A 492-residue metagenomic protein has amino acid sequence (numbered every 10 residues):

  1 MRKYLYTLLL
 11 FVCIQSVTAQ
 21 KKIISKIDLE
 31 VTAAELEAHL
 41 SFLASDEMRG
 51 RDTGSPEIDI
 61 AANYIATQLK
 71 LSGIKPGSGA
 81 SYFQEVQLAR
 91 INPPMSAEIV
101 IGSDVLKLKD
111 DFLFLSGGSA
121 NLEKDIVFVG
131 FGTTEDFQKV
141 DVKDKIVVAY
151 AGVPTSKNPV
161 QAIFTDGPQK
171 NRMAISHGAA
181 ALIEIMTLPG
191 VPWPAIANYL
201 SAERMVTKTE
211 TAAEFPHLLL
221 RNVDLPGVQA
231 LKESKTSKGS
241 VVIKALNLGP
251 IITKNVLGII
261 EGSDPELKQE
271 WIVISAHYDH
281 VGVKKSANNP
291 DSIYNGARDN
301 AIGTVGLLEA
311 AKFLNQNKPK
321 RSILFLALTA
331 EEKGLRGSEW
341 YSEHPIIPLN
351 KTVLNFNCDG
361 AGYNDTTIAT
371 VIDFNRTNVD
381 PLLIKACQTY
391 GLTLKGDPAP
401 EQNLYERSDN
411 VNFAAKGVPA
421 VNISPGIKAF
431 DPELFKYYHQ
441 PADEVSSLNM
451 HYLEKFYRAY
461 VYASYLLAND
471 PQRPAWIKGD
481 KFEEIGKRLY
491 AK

Functional and structural regions predicted by a protein language model:
M1-I23: Bacterial Sec-dependent N-terminal signal peptides
K21-I24, V105-K139, M205-G296, K312 (+1 more regions): Soluble metallo-hydrolase cores and metallopeptidase-like ectodomains found primarily in the secretory/periplasmic
K22-E30, E47-P56, L71, E85 (+9 more regions): Second-shell loop/turn segments in exported
E30-M48, T53-P76, K139-D141, K145-P154 (+7 more regions): Catalytic-core environment of secreted peptidases
R49-I146, G152-T155: Noncatalytic luminal/extracellular "stalk/propeptide" segments of secretory-pathway proteins
L108-E210, E261, P398: Extracellular/luminal Protease-associated
H217-P226, P319, L328-P432: Metal-dependent peptidase/peptidase-like ectodomains
K312, D431-K492: His/Asp/Glu-rich mid-to-C-terminal helical/loop segments that flank catalytic regions of hydrolases
